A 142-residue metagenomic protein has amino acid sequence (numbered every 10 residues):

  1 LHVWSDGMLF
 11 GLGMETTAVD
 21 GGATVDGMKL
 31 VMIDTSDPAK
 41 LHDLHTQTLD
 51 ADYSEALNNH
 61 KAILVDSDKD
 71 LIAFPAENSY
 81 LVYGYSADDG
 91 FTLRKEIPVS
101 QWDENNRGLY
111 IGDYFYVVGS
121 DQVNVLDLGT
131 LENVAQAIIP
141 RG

Functional and structural regions predicted by a protein language model:
L1-G142: Feature marking well-ordered beta-strand scaffolds used for ligand recognition
